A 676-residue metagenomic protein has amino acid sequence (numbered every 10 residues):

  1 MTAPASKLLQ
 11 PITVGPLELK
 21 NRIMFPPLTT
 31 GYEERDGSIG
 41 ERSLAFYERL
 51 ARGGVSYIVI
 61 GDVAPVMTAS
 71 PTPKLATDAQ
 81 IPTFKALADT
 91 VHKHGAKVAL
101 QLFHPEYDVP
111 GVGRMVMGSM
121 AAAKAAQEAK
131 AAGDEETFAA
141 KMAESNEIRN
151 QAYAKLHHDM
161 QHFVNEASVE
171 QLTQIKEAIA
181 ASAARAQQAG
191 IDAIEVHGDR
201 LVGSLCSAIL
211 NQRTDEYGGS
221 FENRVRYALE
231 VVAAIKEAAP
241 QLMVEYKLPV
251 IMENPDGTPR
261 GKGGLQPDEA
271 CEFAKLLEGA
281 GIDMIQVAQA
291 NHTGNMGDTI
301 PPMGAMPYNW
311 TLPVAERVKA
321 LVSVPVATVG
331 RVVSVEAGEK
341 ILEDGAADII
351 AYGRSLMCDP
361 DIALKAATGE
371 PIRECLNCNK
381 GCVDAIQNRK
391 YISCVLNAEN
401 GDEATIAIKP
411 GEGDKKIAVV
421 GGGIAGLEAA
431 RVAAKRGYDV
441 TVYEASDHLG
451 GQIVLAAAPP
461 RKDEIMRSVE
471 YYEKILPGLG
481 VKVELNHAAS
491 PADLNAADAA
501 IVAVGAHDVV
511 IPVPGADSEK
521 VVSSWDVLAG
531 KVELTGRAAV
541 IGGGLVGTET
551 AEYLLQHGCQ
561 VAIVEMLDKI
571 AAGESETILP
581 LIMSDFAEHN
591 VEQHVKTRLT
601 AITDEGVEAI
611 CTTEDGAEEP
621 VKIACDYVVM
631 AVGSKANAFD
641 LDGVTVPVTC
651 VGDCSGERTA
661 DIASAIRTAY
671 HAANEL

Functional and structural regions predicted by a protein language model:
M1-V420, I424, E428-K435, D439-V440 (+4 more regions): Flavin-dependent oxidoreductase catalytic cores
Q10-I12, L44-A45, C271-E272, P313-A315 (+10 more regions): A generic local structural motif
P26, Q101, V196-D199, K247-P249 (+23 more regions): Generic beta-strand/beta-sheet core signal
G95, Q241, S323, A346-A347 (+8 more regions): A generic structural signal for alpha->beta connector loops
I285, V318, I341, G353 (+10 more regions): Hydrophobic, well-ordered secondary-structure elements that form the walls of internal hydrophobic environments
G411-A445, E484-A492, A496, A503-V513 (+4 more regions): Rossmann-like dinucleotide/flavin-binding elements
D439-L479, A551-L599, S655-R658: Rossmann-like dinucleotide-binding cores of NAD(P)H-dependent redox enzymes
